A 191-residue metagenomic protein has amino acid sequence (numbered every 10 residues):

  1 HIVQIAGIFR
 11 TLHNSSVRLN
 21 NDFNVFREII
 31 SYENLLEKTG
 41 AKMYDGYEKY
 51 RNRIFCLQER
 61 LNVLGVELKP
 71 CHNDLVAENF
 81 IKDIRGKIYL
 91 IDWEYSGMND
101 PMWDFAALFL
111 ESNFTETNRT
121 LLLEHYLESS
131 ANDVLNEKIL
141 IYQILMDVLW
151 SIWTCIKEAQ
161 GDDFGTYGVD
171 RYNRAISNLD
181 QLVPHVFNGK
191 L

Functional and structural regions predicted by a protein language model:
H1-N24: Conserved kinase catalytic-core helix
N14-R18, Y32-K42, V148-G165: A glycine-centered beta->alpha junction motif in the catalytic cores of kinase/phosphotransferase enzymes
V17-N73, I84-R85, E124: An alpha-helical support segment within catalytic cores of ATP-dependent transferases
P70, Y89-D92: Pre-DFG segment of protein kinase catalytic domains
M102-A131, I144-D162, R174: Active-site activation/catalytic loop segments of kinase-like enzymes and analogous catalytic loops in related
I152-L191: ATP/Mg2+ or Mg2+-diphosphate-binding catalytic cores that bind nucleotide phosphates or diphosphates via glycine-rich
